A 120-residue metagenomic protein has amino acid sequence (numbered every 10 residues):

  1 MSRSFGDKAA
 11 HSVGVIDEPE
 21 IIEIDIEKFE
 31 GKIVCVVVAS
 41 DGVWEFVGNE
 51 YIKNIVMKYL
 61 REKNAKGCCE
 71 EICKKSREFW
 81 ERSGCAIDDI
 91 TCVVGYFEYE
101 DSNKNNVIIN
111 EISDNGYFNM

Functional and structural regions predicted by a protein language model:
M1-M120: PP2C/PPM-type serine/threonine phosphatase catalytic core, specifically the conserved beta-strand-loop-alpha-helix
